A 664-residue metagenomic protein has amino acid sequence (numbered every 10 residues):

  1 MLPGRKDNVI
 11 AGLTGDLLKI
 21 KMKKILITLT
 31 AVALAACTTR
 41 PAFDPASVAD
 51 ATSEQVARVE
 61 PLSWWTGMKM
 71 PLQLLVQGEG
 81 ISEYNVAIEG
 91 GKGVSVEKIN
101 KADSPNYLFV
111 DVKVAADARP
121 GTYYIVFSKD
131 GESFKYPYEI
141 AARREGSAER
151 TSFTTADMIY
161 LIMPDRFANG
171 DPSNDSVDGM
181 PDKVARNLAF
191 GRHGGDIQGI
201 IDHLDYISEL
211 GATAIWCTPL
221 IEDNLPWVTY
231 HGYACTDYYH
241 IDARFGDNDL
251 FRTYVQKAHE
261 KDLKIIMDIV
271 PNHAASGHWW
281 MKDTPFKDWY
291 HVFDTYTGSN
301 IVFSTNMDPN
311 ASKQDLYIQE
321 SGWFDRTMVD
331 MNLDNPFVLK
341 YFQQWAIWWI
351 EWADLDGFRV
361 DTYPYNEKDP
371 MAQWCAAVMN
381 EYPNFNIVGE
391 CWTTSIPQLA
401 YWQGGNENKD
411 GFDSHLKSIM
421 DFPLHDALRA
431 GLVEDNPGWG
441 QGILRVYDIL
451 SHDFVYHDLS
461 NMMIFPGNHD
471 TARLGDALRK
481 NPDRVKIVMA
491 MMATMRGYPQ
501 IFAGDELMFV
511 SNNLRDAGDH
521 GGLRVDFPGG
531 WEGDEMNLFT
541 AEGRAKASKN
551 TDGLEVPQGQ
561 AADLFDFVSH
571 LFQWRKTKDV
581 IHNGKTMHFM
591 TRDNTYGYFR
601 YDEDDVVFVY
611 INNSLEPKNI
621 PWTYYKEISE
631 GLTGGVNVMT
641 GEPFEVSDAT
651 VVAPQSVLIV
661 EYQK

Functional and structural regions predicted by a protein language model:
A35-A36: C-terminal motif of bacterial Sec signal peptides marking the signal peptidase cleavage site
P41-E83, Y136-E145, E149: Beta-strand/beta-sandwich contexts
E60, M68-G131: Immunoglobulin-like IPT/TIG beta-sandwich domains and homologous Ig-like subdomains
I140-L161, R166, G170: Low-complexity, Pro/Ser/Thr- and charge-rich linker/hinge segments at domain boundaries
F167-W352, M371-E381, N386, C391 (+3 more regions): Substrate-binding/active-site clefts of carbohydrate-active enzymes
G170-L188, R192, T393, L459 (+3 more regions): Loop/helix patches that line or flank the sugar-binding groove of alpha-linked glycan CAZymes
E381-G467, D526-K546, E555: Glycan-recognition surfaces
E645-K664: C-terminal beta-strand-rich structural cap/linker in extracellular carbohydrate-active enzymes
